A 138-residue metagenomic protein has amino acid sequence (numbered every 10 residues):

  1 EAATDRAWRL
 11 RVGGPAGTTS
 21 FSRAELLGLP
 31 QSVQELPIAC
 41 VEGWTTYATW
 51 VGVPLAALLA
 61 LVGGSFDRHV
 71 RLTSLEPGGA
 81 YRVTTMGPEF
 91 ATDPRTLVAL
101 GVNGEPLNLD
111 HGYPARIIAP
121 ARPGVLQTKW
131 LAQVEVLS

Functional and structural regions predicted by a protein language model:
E1-S138: Structured, non-membrane catalytic/scaffold regions adjacent to prosthetic-group chemistry
